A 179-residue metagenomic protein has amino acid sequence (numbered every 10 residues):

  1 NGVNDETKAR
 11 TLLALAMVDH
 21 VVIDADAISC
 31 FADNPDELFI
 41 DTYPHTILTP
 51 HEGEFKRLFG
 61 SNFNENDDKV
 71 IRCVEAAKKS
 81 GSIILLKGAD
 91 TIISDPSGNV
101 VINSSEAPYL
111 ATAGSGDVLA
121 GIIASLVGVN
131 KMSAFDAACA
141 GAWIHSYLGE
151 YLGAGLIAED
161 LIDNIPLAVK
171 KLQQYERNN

Functional and structural regions predicted by a protein language model:
N1-S104, Q174-Y175: Glycine-rich phosphate/dinucleotide-binding loop and adjoining beta-alpha-beta core of small-molecule
N4, D90, G116-L119, I123 (+1 more regions): Gly/Ser/Thr-rich beta-alpha loop segments that engage phosphate groups in nucleotides
R57, T112-I144: Short, small-residue alpha-helix embedded
S61-I71, K131-D136, G153-L156: Short, charged, surface-exposed loops that flank catalytic or proteolytic processing sites
I102-G114: Short pre-catalytic strand/loop immediately N-terminal to key active-site residues, enriched for Gly-Thr
S146-N179: Charged C-terminal helix
